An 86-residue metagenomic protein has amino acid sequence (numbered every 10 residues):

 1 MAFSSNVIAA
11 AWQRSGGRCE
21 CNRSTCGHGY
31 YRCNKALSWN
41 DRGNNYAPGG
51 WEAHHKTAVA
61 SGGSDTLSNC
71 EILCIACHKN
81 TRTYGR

Functional and structural regions predicted by a protein language model:
A2-A10, T57-S64: Short, intrinsically disordered, charge-biased short linear motifs at domain edges
S4-W51, C74-A76: Short cysteine-rich loop/turn motifs with clustered Cys
C19, W51-K79: Short beta-strand-alpha-helix junction that forms the catalytic/metal-binding core of metal-dependent nuclease domains
H78-R86: Catalytic cores of phosphodiester-bond-cleaving enzymes
